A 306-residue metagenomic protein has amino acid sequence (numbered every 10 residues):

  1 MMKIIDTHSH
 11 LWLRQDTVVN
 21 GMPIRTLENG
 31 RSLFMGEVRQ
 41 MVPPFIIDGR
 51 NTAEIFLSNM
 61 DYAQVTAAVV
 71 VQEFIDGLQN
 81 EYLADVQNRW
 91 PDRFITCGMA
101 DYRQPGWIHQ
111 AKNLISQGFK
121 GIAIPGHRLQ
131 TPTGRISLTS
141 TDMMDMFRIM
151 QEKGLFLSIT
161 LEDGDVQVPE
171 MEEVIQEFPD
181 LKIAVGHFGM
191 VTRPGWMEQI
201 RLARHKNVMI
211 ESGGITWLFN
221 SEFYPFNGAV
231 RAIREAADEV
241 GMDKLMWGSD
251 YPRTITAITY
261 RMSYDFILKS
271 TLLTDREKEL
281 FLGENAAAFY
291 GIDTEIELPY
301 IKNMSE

Functional and structural regions predicted by a protein language model:
M2-T7, R14, V18-S58, Y62 (+4 more regions): Mid-to-C-terminal alpha-helical segments outside catalytic/metal-binding sites
I5-H10, L114, I136, M146 (+2 more regions): A generic "structured core" feature
H8, M60, L83, L114 (+5 more regions): Conserved, mostly hydrophobic/aromatic
H8-R14, T160, H187: Histidine-centered divalent metal-coordination motifs
Q15-N20, E81, H109-Q110, G134 (+5 more regions): Short aromatic-enriched loop/helix-cap "lid" or pocket-rim segments at secondary-structure transitions that line
G49-N59, Q104-L114, G195: Short, acidic/polar
T66-A67, F74-D165, M209-W217, E222-F223: Active-site gating/metal-coordination segments in enzymes
K120-G121, I136-M246, L298-E306: Catalytic pocket-lining loop regions of alpha/beta-barrel enzymes, especially the amidohydrolase/enolase/GH5 lineages
